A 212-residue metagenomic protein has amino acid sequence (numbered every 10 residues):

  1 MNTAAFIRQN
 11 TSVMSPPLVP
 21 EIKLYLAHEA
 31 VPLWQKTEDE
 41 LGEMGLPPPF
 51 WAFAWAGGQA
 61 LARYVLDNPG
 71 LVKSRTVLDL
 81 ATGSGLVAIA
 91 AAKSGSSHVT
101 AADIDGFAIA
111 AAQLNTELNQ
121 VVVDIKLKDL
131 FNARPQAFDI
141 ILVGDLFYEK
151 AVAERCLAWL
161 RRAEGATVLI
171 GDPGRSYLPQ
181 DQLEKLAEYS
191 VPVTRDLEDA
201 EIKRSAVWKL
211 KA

Functional and structural regions predicted by a protein language model:
M1-L33: N-terminal auxiliary segments of SAM/dcSAM-dependent transferases
P48-L66: Conserved SAM-binding loop and adjacent beta-strand
R63-I125: Conserved SAM/SAH cofactor-binding pocket of Class I
K126-N132: Conserved SAM/SAH-binding loop
A133-I140: A short acidic, Gly/Pro-enriched loop at the edge of an enzyme's catalytic core that lines a small-molecule cofactor
I140-A153: A short SAM/SAH-binding and catalytic strip from SAM-dependent methyltransferases
A166-R175: Conserved beta-strand signature within the Rossmann-like core of class I S-adenosyl-L-methionine
S176-A212: Active-site capping/gating segments
